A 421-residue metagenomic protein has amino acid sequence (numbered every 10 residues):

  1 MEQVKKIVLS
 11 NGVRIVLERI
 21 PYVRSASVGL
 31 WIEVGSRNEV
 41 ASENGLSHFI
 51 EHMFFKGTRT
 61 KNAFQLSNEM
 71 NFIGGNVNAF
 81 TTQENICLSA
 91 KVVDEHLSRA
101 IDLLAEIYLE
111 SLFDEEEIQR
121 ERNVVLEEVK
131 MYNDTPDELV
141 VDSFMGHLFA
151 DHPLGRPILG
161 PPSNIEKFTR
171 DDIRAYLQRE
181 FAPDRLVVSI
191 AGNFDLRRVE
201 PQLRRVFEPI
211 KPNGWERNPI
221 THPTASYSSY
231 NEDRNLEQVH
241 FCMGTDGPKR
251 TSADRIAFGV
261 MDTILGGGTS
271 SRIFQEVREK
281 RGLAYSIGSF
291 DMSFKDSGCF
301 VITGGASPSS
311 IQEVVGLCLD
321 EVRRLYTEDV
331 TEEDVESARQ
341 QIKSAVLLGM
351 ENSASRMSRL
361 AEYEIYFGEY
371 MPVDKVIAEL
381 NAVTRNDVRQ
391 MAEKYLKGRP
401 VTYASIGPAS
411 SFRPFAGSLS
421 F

Functional and structural regions predicted by a protein language model:
E2-V4, V8, R19, A63-W215 (+8 more regions): Charge-rich, well-structured scaffold segments of protease-associated domains
G12, R19-M70, F144, M243 (+2 more regions): Active/ligand-binding-proximal structured segments within catalytic/core domains that scaffold catalytic residues
P223-A225, E276: Catalytic cores of enzymes that engage adenine nucleotides and/or redox cofactors via long glycine-rich, Lys/Arg/His
S228: Flexible, small-/acidic-enriched active-site or ligand-binding loops
